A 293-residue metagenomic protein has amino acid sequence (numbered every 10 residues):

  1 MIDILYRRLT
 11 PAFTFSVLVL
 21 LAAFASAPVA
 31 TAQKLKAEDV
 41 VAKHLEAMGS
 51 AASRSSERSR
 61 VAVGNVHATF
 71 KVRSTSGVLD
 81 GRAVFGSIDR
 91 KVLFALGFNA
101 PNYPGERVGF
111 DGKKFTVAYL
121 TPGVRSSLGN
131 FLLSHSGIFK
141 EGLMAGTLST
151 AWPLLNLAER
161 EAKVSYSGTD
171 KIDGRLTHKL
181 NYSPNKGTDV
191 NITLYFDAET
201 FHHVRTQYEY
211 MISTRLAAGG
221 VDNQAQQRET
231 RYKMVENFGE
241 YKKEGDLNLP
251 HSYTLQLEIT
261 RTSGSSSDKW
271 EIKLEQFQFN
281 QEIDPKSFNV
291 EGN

Functional and structural regions predicted by a protein language model:
M1-P11: N-terminal secretory signal peptides that target proteins for export/translocation
A12-A25: Bacterial N-terminal signal peptides
A25, A30-A32: Boundary at the C-terminal end of the N-terminal hydrophobic targeting segment
A32-V40: Short, low-complexity N-terminal intrinsically disordered segments enriched in polar/charged residues
D39-S126, E159-G168: N-terminal mature ectodomain segment of secretory-pathway/periplasmic proteins
T116-S149: Acidic/charged, solvent-exposed loop-and-adjacent secondary-structure segments enriched in E/D, K/R, S/T, and G/P
E141-S183, V204: Short, conserved active-site entrance elements at the starts or edges of catalytic domains
T169-V290: Gly/Pro-enriched, hydrophobic low-complexity segments that function as extracytoplasmic propeptides/linkers
